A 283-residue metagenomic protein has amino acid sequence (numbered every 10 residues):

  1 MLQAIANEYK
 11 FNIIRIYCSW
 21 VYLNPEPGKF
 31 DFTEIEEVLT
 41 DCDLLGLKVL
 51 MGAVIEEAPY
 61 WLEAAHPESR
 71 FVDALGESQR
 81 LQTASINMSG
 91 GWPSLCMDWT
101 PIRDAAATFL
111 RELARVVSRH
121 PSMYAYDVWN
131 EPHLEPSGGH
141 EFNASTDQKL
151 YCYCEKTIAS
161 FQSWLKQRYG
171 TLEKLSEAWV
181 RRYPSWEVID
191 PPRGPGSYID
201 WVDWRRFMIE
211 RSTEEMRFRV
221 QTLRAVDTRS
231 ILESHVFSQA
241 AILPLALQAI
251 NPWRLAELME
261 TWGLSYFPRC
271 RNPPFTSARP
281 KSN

Functional and structural regions predicted by a protein language model:
M1, A6, L258-W262: Extended, compositionally biased low-complexity polar/Lys-Gly-rich tracts and adjacent boundary/linker regions are
M1, V21-T33, A58-Y60, L134 (+2 more regions): Acidic-and-aromatic substrate-binding clefts and catalytic sites of carbohydrate-active enzymes
L2-S85, R103, A107-S118, E215-I231: Aromatic-lined substrate-binding rim segments of carbohydrate-active enzymes
A74-E112, V116-W253, L258-F275: Polysaccharide-binding and catalytic clefts of secreted carbohydrate-active enzymes
M259, P280-N283: C-terminal substrate/ligand-recognition segments
